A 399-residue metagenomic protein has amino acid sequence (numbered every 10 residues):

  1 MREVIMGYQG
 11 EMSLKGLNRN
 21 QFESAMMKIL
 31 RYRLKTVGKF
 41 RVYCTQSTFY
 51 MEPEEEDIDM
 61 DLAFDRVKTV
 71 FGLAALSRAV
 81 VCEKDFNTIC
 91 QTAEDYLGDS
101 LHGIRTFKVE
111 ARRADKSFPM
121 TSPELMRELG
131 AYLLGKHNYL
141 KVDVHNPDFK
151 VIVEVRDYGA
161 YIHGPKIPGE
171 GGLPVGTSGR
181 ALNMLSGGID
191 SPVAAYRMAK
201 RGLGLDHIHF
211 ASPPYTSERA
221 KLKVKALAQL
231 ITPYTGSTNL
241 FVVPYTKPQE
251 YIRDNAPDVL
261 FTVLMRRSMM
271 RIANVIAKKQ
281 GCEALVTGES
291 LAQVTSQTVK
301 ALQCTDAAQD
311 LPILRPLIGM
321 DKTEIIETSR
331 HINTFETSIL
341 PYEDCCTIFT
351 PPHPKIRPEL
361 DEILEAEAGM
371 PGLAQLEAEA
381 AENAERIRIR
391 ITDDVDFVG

Functional and structural regions predicted by a protein language model:
M1-L182, P192-T238, A307, K355-L360 (+2 more regions): RNA-binding accessory domains that recognize and position tRNA/RNA substrates
A131-L133, K166, G172-S178, Y245 (+3 more regions): Active-site adenylate/phosphate-handling loop in enzymes that bind or generate adenylated species
N183, H207-H209, V242, T287 (+1 more regions): Structural beta-sheet core signal
G188: Conserved G/P- and acidic residue-centered "switch" motifs that form tight phosphate/ATP-binding loops in soluble
A228-D254, Y342-D344: A conserved beta-strand->alpha-helix junction
Q293, P341-F349: Small/polar glycine-rich anion-binding or flexible loop at a beta-alpha turn
N333-P341: A short alpha-helix-loop-beta-strand transition element characteristic of N-terminal alpha/beta dinucleotide-binding
R357, D361-A378, E382: Glycine/aspartate-rich loop-and-adjacent alpha/beta segment that forms the canonical ThDP
